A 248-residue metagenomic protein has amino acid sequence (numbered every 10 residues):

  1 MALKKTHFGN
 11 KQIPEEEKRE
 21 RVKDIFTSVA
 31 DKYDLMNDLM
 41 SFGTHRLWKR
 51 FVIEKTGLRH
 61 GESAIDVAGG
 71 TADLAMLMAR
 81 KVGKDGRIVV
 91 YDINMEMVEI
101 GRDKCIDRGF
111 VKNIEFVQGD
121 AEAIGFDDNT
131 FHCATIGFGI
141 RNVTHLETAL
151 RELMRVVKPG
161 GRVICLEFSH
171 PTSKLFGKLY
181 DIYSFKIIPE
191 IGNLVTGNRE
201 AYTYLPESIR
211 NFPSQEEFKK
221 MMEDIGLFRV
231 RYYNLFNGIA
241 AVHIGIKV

Functional and structural regions predicted by a protein language model:
M1-K23: N-terminal auxiliary segments of SAM/dcSAM-dependent transferases
E17-R21, L166, H170-M221, I225 (+1 more regions): C-terminal alpha-helical "lid/dimerization" subdomain adjacent to the S-adenosyl-L-methionine
S28, K32-L35, F42-E62, D73 (+1 more regions): Conserved alpha-helix/loop element of class I SAM-dependent methyltransferases that forms part of the SAM/SAH-binding
Y33, A134-T135: Hydrophobic beta-strand segment of the Class I
S63-I124: Class I SAM-dependent methyltransferase SAM/SAH-binding core
D92-I93, H145, F168: Short beta->alpha hinge that forms the Motif I/post-I loop of the SAM-binding pocket
E147-R162: A short glycine-rich, Lys/Arg-flanked "PGG" loop and its adjoining helix->strand segment in the class I
K219, I225-V248: Core SAM-dependent methyltransferase catalytic element
